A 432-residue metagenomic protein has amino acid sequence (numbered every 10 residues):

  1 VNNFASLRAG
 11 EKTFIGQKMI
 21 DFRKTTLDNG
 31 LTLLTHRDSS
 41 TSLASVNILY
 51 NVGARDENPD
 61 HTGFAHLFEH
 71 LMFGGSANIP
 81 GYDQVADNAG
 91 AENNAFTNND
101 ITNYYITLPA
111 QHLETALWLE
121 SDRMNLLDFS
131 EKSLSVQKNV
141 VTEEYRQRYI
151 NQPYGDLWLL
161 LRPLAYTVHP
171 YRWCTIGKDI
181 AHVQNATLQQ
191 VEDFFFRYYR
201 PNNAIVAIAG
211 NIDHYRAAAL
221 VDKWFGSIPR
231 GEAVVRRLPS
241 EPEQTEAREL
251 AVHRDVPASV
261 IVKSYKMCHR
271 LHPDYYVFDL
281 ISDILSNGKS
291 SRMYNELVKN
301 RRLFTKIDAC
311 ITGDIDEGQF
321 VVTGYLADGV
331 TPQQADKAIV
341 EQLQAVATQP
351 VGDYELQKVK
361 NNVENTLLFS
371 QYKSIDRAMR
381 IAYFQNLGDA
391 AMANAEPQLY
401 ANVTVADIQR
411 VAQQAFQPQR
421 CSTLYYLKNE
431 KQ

Functional and structural regions predicted by a protein language model:
N3-F4, F14: Aromatic (phenylalanine/tyrosine) cluster motif
F4, D21-F22, T26, Q84-A233 (+4 more regions): Charge-rich, well-structured scaffold segments of protease-associated domains
L7-R8: Short Gly/Ser/Thr- and charged-rich N-terminal loops/segments that act as flexible capping/hinge elements
G16-S42: N- or domain-start disorder-to-order transition segments that initiate the globular core
T32-L34, S45-L49, Y105-T107, I205-A207 (+2 more regions): Soluble periplasmic/extracytoplasmic beta-strand elements of cell-envelope proteins
D38, N47-L49, P163, A233-R292 (+1 more regions): His/Glu-based metal-binding/catalytic segments typifying zinc-dependent metallopeptidases
S39-S42, R200, V256-P257, D316: Short strand-connecting beta-turns/loops that link adjacent beta-strands
S45-T107, W173-I176, N287-L303: M16/MPP (pitrilysin/insulinase) zinc-metallopeptidase core fold and M16-derived inactive scaffolds
